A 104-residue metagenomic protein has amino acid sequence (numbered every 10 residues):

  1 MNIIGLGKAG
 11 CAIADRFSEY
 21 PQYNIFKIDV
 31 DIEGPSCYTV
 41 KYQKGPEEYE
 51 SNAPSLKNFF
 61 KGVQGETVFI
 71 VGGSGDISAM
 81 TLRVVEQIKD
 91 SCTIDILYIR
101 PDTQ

Functional and structural regions predicted by a protein language model:
M1-Q104: Tubulin/FtsZ superfamily GTPase core signature
